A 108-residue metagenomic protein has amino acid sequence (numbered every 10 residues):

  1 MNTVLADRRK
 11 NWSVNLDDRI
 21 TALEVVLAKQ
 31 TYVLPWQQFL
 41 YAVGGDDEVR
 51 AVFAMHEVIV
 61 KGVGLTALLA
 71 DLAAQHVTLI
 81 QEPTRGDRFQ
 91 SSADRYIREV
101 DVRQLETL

Functional and structural regions predicted by a protein language model:
M1-D17: Anionic N-terminal interaction surfaces
S13-L16, Y41-A42, A51: Short, exposed beta-strand/loop patches in secreted or surface proteins that constitute
R19-V33: Short aromatic-glycine motifs in intrinsically disordered, low-complexity regions
V33-G45: Phosphoinositide-dependent membrane-docking surfaces
L40-A42, H56-I59, T66-A67: Short, surface-exposed beta-strand-loop junctions and turns on beta-sheet-rich folds
G45-H56: Short acidic, Gly/Pro-enriched loop/turn segments at secondary-structure junctions
V60-L108: Helix-rich interaction surfaces within compact, conserved domain-sized segments that mediate assembly or partner
